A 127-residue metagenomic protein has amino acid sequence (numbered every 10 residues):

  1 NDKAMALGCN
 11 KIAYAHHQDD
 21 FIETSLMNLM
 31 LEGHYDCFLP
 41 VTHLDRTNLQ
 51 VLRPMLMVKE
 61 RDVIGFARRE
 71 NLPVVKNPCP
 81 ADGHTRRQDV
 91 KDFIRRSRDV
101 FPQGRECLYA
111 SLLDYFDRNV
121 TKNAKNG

Functional and structural regions predicted by a protein language model:
N1-R61: Active-site adenylate/phosphate-handling loop in enzymes that bind or generate adenylated species
L29-E32, F38, T42-R46, M55 (+4 more regions): Solvent-exposed, non-transmembrane amphipathic alpha-helical segments
I64: Catalytic cores of alpha/beta
L72-G127: The feature marks non-catalytic terminal segments
